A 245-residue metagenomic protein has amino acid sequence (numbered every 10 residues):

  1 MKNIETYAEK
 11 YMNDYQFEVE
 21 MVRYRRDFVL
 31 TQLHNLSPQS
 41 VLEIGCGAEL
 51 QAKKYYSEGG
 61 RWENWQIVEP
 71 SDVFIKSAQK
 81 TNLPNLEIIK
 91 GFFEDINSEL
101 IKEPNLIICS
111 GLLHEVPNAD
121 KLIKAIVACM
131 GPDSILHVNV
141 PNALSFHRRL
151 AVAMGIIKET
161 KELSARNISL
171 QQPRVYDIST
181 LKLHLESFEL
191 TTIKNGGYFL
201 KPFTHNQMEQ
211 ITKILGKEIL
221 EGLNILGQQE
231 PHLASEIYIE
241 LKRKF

Functional and structural regions predicted by a protein language model:
M1-N35: Conserved class I S-adenosyl-L-methionine
P38-G47: Conserved class I S-adenosyl-L-methionine
A48-I96: Class I SAM-dependent methyltransferase SAM/SAH-binding core
I108: A conserved beta-strand element that flanks and buttresses the S-adenosyl-L-methionine
D120-I135: A short glycine-rich, Lys/Arg-flanked "PGG" loop and its adjoining helix->strand segment in the class I
H137-T160: Conserved class I S-adenosyl-L-methionine
G155-K158, L183, K194-F245: A C-terminal cap/extension of S-adenosyl-L-methionine-dependent methyltransferases that defines the acceptor-substrate
T160, S164-T180: Acceptor-substrate binding/catalytic loop of class I
